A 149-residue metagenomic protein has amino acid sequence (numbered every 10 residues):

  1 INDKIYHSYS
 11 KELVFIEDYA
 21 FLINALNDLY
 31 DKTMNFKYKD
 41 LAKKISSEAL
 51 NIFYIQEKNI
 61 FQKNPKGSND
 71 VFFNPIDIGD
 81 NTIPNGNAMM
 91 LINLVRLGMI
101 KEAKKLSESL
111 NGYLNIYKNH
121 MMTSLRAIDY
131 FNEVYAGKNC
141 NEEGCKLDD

Functional and structural regions predicted by a protein language model:
I1-D149: Glycan-recognition and catalytic cores of secretory/periplasmic carbohydrate-active enzymes
